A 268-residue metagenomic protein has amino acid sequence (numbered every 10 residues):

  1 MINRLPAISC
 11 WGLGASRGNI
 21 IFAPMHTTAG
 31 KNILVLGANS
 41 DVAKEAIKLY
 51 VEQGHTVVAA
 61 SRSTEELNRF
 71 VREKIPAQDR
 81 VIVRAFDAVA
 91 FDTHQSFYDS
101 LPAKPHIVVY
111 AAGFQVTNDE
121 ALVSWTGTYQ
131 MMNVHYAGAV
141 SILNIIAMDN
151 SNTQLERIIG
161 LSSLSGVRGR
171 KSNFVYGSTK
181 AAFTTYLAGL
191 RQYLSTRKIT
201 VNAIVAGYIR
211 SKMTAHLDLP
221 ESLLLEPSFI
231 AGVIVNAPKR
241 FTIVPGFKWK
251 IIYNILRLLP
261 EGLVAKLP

Functional and structural regions predicted by a protein language model:
N39-S40: Conserved glycine-rich cofactor-binding loop
K74-D92: Rossmann-fold cofactor-recognition segment
F91, G113-Y129, S172: Conserved mid-core segment of classical short-chain dehydrogenase/reductases
L143, T179: Active-site helix of classical SDR
S163: Residue(s) in the substrate-gating loop at a strand-loop-helix junction that position the organic substrate next
R168-F174: Active-site loop immediately N-terminal to the catalytic Tyr-X3-Lys motif of short-chain dehydrogenase/reductase
A203, L219-L258: C-terminal helical subdomain
